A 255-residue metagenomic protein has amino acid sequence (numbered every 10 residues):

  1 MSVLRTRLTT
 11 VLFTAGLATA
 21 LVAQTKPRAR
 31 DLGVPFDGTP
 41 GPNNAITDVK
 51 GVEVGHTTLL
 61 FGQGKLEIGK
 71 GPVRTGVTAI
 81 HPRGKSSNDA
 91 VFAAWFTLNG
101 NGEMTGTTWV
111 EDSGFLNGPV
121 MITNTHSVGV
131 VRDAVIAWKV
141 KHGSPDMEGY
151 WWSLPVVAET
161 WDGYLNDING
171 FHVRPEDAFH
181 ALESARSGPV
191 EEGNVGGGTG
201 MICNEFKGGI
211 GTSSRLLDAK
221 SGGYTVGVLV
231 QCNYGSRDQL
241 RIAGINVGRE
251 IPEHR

Functional and structural regions predicted by a protein language model:
M1-L12: Bacterial N-terminal signal peptides that target proteins for export
S2, L21-A23: Coiled-coil-like amphipathic alpha-helices with heptad-repeat character
T10-A20: Bacterial N-terminal signal peptides
Q24-R255: Alpha/propeptide regions of enzymes that mature by internal proteolysis
